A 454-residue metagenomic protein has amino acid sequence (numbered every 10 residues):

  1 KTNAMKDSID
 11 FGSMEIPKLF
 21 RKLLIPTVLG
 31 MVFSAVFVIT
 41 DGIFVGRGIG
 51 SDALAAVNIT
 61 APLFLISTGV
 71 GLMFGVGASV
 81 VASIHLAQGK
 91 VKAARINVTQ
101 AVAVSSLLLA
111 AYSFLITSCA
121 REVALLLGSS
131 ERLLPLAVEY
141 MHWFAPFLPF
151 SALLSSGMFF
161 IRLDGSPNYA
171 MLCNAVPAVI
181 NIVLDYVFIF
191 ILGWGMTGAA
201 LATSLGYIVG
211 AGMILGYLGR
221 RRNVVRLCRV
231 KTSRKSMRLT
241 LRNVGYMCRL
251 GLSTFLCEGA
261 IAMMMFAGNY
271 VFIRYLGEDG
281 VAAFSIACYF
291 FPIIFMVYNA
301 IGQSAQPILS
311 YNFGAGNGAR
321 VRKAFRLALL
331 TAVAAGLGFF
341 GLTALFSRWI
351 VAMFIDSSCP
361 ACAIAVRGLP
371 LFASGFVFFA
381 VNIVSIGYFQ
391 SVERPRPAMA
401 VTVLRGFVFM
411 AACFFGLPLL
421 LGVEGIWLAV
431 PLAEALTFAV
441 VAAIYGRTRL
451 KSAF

Functional and structural regions predicted by a protein language model:
K1-T27, A82-F147, I191-G251, L309-G375 (+1 more regions): Short alpha-helical transmembrane segments in multi-pass integral membrane proteins
F11-G48, P62-G77, V81, H85 (+5 more regions): N-terminal transmembrane alpha-helices
R21, V36-F37, F74, L115-C119 (+15 more regions): Residue-level signal for transmembrane alpha-helical positions in Major Facilitator Superfamily
K22-D41, W143, P177, G206-G210 (+4 more regions): Transmembrane helical elements of multi-pass membrane transporters/channels
I25, D41, A78, C119-A120 (+13 more regions): Hydrophobic/aromatic residues in alpha-helical transmembrane segments
V32, V36-L54, A124-E131, V187-W194 (+5 more regions): Helix-terminus/linker motif at the lipid-water interface of multi-pass membrane proteins
L54-F114, S151-A170, A283-G341, L345-S347 (+1 more regions): Small-residue-rich hydrophobic transmembrane alpha-helices
G75, F144-R162, A170-A178, A199-L215 (+5 more regions): Short runs within selected transmembrane alpha-helices of multi-pass transporters and secretion channels
